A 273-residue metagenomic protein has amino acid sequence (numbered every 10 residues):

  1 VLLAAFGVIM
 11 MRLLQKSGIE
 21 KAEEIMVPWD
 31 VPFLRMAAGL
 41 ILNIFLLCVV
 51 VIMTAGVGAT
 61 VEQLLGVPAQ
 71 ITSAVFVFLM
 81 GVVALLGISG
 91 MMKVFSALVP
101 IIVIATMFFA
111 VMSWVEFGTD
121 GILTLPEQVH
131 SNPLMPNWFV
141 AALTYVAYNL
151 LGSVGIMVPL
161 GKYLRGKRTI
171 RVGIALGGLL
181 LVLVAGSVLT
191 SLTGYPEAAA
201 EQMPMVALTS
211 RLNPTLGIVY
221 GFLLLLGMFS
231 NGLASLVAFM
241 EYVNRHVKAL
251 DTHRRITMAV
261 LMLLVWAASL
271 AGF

Functional and structural regions predicted by a protein language model:
V1, S17-F45, Q63-A69, M205-G221 (+1 more regions): Transmembrane-helix boundary/entry motifs in multi-pass membrane transporters
V1-M10, I170-L183, F273: Extracellular loop-to-transmembrane helix junctions
L2-E23, S187-S191, Y195: Juxtamembrane transmembrane-helix boundary signature
A4-V8, M36-L46, Q63-G87, I104-M107 (+3 more regions): Transmembrane alpha-helical segments of multi-pass small-molecule transport proteins
N43, M80, A84, I102-V129: Hydrophobic alpha-helical segments and their helix-loop junctions in multi-pass secondary transporters
M53-Q63, V77-L98, Y163-G166, W266-F273: Membrane-water interface regions at transmembrane-helix termini and the short interhelical loops of multi-pass membrane
L86-A97, G155-L179, E201, K248-T252: Hydrophobic, small-residue-rich membrane helices and short re-entrant helix-turn-helix hairpins that build
H130-S131, L192-P214: Membrane-interface interhelical connector segments
